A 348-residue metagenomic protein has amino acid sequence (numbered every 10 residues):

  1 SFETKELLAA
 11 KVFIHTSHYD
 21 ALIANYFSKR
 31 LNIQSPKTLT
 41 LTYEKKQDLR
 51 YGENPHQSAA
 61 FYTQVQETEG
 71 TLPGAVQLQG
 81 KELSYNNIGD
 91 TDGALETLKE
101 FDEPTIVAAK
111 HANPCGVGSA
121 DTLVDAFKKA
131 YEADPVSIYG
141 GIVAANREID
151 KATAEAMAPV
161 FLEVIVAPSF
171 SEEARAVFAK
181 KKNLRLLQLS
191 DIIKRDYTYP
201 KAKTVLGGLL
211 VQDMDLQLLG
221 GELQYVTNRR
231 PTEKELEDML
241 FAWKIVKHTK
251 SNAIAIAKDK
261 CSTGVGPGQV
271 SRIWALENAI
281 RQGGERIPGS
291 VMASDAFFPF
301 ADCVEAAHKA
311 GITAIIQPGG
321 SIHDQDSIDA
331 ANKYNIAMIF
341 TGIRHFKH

Functional and structural regions predicted by a protein language model:
S1-R30: Internal, active-site/partner-interface "lid" segment
Y19-A21, F27-H348: ATP-dependent carboxylate/acyl-activation modules
